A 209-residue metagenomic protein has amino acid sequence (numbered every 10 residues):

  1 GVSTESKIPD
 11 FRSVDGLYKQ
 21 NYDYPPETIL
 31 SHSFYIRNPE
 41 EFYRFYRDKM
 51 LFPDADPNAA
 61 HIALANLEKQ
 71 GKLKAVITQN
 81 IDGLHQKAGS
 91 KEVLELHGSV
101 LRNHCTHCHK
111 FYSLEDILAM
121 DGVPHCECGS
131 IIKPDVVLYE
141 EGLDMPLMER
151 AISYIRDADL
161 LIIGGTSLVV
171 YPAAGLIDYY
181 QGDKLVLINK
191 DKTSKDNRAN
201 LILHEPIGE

Functional and structural regions predicted by a protein language model:
G1-E209: Conserved catalytic core of sirtuin-type NAD+-dependent deacylases
